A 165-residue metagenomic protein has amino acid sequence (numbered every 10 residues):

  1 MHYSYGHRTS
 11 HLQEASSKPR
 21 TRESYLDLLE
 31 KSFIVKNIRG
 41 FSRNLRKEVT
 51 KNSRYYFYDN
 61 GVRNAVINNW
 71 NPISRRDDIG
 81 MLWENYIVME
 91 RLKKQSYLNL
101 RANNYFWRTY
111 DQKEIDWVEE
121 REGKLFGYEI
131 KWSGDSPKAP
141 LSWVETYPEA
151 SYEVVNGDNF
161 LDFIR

Functional and structural regions predicted by a protein language model:
M1-E122: Accessory nucleic acid-recognition modules appended to NTPase machines
K31, N104, K124, A150 (+1 more regions): Short non-domain terminal segments
Y56, Y105, F126-Y128, E153-V155: Hydrophobic/aromatic beta-strand patches that form the interior of the parallel beta-sheet core in alpha/beta enzyme
N99, W132-R165: Catalytic cores of nucleic-acid endonucleases
G123-D135: Active-site ExK catalytic segment of metal-dependent nucleases
